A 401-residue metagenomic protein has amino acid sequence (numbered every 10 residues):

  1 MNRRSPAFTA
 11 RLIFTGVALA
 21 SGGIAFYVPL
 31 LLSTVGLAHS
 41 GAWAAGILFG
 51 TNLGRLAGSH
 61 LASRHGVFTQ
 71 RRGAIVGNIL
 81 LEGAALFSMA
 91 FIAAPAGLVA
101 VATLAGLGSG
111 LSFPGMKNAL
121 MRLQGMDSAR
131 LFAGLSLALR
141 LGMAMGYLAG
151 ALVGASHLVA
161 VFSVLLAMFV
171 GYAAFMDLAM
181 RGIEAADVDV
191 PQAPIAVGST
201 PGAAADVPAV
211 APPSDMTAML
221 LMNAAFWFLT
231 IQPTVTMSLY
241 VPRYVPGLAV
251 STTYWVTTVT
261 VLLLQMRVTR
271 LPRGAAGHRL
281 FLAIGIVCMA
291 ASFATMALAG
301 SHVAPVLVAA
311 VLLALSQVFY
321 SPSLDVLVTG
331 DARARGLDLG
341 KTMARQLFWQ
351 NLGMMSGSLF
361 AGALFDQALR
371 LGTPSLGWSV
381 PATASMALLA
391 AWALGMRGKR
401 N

Functional and structural regions predicted by a protein language model:
M1-F8, M180-M222: Juxtamembrane intracellular "pre-TM" segments in multi-pass secondary transporters
N2-N52, D215-W255: Helix-loop boundary and gating motifs at the non-cytosolic
L31, L111-Q124, F319-R335: Intracellular juxtamembrane helix-capping segments at the cytosolic ends of symmetry-related transmembrane helices
A57-Q70, G154, L263-H278, F365-D366: Helix-to-loop junctions at the C-terminal end of transmembrane segments in multipass secondary transporters
G73-F87, L280-T295: Structural signature of the two symmetry-related core transmembrane helices
T103-L141: Cytoplasmic helix-loop-helix junction between adjacent transmembrane helices in 12-TM secondary transporters
G154-A167, A363-A387: A membrane-interface helix-boundary motif in multi-pass transporters
L337-L369: A late C-terminal transmembrane helix in Major Facilitator Superfamily
